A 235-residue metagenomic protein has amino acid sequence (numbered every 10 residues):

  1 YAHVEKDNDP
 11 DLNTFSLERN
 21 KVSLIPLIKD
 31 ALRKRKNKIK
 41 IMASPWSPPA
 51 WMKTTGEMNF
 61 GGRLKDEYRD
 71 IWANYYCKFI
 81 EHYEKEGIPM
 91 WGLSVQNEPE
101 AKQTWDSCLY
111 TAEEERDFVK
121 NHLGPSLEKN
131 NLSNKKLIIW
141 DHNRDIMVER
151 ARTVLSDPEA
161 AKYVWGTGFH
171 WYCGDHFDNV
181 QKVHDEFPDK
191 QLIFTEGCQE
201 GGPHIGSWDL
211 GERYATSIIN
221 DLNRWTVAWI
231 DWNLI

Functional and structural regions predicted by a protein language model:
Y1-W91, T111, N121-P125: N-terminal catalytic cores of secreted or lumenal carbohydrate-active enzymes
K29, Q181, I219: Active-site phosphate/pyrophosphate- and oxyanion-stabilizing loops and adjacent acidic/basic residues in soluble
I41, F79, L93, T167 (+2 more regions): Conserved, mostly hydrophobic/aromatic
S44-A50, Q96, N143, I235: Short glycine-enriched loops at secondary-structure junctions
D70-G92, P99-P203, E212: Active-site neighborhood of glycoside hydrolase catalytic domains
F194-Q199, P203-I235: Aromatic/acidic polysaccharide-binding cleft in carbohydrate-active enzymes
